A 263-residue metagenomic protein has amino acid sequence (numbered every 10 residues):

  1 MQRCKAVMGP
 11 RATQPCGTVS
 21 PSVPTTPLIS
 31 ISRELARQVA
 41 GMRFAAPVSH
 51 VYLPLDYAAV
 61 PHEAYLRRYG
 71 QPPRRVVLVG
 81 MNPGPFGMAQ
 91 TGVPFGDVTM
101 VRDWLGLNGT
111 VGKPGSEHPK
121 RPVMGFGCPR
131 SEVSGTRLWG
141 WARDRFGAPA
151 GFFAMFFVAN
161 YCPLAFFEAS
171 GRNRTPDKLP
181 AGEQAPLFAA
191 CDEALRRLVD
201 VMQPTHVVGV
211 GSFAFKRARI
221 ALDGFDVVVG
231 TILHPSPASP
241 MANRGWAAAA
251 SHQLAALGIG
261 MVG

Functional and structural regions predicted by a protein language model:
S20-S22: Serine residues within intrinsically disordered or low-complexity segments
T25-H206, F215-K216, G230, P240-M241 (+1 more regions): A polyanion-binding, active-site-adjacent surface
S212: Flexible loop residues that form catalytic and substrate-binding hotspots at small-molecule/glycan-binding clefts
I220-R244: Extended hydrophobic/aromatic segments used for targeting, binding, or gating
